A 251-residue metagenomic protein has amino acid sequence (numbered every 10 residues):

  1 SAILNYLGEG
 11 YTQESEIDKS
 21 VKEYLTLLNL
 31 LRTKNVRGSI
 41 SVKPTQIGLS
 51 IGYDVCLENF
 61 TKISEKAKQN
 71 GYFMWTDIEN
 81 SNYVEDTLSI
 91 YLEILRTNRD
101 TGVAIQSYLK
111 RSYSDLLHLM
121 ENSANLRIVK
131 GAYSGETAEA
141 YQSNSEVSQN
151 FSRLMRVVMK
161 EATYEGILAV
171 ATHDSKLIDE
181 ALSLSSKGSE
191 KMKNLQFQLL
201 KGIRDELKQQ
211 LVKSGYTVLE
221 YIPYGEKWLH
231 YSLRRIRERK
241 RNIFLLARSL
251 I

Functional and structural regions predicted by a protein language model:
S1-I251: Positively charged, amphipathic and often flexible ligand-engagement surfaces
